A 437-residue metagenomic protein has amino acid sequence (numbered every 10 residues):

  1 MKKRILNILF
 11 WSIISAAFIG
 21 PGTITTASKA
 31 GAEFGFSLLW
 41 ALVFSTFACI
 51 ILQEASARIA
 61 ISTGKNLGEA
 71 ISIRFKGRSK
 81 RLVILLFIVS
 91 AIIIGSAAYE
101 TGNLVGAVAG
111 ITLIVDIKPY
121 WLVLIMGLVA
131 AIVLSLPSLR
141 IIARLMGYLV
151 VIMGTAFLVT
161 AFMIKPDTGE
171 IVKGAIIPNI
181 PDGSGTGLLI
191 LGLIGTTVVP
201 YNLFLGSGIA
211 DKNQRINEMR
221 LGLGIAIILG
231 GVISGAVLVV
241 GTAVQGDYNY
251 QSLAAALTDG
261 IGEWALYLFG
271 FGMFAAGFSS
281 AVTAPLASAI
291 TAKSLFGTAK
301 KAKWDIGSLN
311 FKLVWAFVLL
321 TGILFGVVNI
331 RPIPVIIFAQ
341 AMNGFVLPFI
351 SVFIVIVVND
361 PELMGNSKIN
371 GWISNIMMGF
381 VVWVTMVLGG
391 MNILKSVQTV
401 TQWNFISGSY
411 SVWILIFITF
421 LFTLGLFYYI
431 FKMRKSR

Functional and structural regions predicted by a protein language model:
W11, L86-V89, L113-S135, I152-F157 (+2 more regions): Transmembrane alpha-helical segments of multi-pass small-molecule transport proteins
A27-K29, A55-K80, A109-I111, G246-G260 (+4 more regions): Flexible loop linkers connecting adjacent transmembrane helices in multi-pass alpha-helical membrane transporters
K29-E54, G68, I84, I414-T419: Extracellular loop-to-transmembrane helix junctions
F44-S56, R220-A243: Selective recognition of specific alpha-helical transmembrane segments in multi-pass small-molecule
C49-A57, S79-N103, V108-P137, G195-T197 (+1 more regions): Helix-loop-helix module between adjacent transmembrane segments
R81-L82, P119-I125, I225, L229 (+2 more regions): Loop-to-transmembrane helix boundary motifs in multi-pass membrane proteins
V151-N179, G187-G208, F353-E362, L388-Q398 (+1 more regions): Hydrophobic alpha-helical segments and their helix-loop junctions in multi-pass secondary transporters
S184, S294, W304-L313, A339-G344 (+1 more regions): C-terminal membrane-solvent junction of multi-pass transporters and transport-like membrane proteins
